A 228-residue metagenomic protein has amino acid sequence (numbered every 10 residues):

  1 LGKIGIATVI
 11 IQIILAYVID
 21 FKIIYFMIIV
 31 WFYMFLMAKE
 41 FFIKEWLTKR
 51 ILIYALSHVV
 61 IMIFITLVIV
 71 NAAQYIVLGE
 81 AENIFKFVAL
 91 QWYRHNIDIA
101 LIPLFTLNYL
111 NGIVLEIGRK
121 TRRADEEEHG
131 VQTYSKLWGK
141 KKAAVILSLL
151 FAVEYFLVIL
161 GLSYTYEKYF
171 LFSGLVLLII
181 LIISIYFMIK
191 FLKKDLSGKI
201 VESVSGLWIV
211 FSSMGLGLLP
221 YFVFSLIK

Functional and structural regions predicted by a protein language model:
L1, I113-A144: Cytosolic, membrane-interface loops and tails of multi-pass inner-membrane proteins
L1-V30, G139-Y164: Multi-pass membrane catalytic core of lipid/isoprenoid biosynthesis enzymes
G5-L78: Intramembrane alpha-helical segments
Q12-L15, K22-F26, R94-I113, F172-L175: Alpha-helical transmembrane segments
W31-I43, F64-A72, F105-D125, I179-K190: Transmembrane alpha-helical segments that form the membrane-embedded catalytic/substrate-channel core of multi-pass
K44-L47, I51, Y169-K228: Extended hydrophobic alpha-helices typical of membrane-associated regions
I53-V70, T133-K140, K199-G217: Small-residue-rich segments of transmembrane alpha-helices in multi-pass membrane proteins, especially helix faces
I63-G79, V153-L160, V210-K228: Hydrophobic alpha-helical transmembrane segments in multi-pass integral membrane proteins
